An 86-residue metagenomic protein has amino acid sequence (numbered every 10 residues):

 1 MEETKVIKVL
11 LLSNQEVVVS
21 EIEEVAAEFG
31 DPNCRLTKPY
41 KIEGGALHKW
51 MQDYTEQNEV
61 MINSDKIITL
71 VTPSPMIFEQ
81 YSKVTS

Functional and structural regions predicted by a protein language model:
E2-S86: Conserved RNA-binding domains used in RNP assembly and mRNA/RNA metabolism
